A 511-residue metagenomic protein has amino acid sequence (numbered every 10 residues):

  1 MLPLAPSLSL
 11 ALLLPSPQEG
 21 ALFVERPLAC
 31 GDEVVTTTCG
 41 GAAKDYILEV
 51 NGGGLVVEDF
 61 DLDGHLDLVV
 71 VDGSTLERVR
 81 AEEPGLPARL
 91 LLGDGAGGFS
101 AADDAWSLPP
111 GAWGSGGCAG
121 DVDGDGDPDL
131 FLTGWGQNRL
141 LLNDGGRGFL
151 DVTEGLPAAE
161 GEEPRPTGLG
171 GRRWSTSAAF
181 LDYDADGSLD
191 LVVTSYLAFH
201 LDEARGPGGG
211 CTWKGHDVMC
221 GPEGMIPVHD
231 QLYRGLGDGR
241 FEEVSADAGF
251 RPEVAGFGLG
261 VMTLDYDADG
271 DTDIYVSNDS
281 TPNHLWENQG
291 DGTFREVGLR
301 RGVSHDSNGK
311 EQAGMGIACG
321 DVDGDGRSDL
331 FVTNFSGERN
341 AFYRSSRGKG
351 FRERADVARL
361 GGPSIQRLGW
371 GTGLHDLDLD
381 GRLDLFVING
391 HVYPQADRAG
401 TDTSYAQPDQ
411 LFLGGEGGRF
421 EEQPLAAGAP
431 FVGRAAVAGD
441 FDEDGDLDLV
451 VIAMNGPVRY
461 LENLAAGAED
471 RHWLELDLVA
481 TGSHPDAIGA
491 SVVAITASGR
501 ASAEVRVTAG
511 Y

Functional and structural regions predicted by a protein language model:
L10, G20, A29-G31, G40 (+3 more regions): Gly/Ser/Thr/Pro-enriched helix-cap/hinge segments flanking short amphipathic alpha-helices
L14-R26, L76-A102, Q137-V152, E203-T212 (+6 more regions): Beta-propeller blade repeat segments, especially FG-GAP/WD-type strand-to-loop junctions in 6- to 7-bladed propeller
D32-G54, W106-C118, P157-A179, M225-I226 (+7 more regions): Repeat-based blade/solenoid architectures
D45-L48, E77-E83, T167-G171, M219-G224 (+6 more regions): Short consensus segments that form the blades of beta-propeller domains, in both extracellular/periplasmic
N51-L62, L92, W113-G124, P128 (+11 more regions): Beta-propeller blade termini
H65-D72, D125-G134, L191-S195, D273-N278 (+3 more regions): Hydrophobic beta-strand segments that make up the repeating blades of beta-propeller and related beta-repeat
A102-A119, T133-Y183, V193-E223, P227-H229 (+2 more regions): Asp-box/WD-like beta-propeller blade repeats and closely related beta-sheet repeat scaffolds
L236-D238, S245-E416, P424-G433, V437: Beta-propeller domains
